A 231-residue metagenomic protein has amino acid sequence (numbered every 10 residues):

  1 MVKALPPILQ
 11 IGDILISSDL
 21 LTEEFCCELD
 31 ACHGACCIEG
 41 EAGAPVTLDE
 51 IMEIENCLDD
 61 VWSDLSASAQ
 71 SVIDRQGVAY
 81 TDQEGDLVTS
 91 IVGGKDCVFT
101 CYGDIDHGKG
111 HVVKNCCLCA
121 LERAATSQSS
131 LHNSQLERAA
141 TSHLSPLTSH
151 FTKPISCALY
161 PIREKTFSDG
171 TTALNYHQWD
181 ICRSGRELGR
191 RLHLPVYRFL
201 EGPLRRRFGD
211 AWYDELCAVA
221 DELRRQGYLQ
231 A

Functional and structural regions predicted by a protein language model:
M1-Q128, N133-R138, S149-A231: Short loop/turn segments that flank or connect secondary-structure elements
T141-H143: Intrinsically disordered, low-complexity repeat regions of secreted/extracellular protein precursors
